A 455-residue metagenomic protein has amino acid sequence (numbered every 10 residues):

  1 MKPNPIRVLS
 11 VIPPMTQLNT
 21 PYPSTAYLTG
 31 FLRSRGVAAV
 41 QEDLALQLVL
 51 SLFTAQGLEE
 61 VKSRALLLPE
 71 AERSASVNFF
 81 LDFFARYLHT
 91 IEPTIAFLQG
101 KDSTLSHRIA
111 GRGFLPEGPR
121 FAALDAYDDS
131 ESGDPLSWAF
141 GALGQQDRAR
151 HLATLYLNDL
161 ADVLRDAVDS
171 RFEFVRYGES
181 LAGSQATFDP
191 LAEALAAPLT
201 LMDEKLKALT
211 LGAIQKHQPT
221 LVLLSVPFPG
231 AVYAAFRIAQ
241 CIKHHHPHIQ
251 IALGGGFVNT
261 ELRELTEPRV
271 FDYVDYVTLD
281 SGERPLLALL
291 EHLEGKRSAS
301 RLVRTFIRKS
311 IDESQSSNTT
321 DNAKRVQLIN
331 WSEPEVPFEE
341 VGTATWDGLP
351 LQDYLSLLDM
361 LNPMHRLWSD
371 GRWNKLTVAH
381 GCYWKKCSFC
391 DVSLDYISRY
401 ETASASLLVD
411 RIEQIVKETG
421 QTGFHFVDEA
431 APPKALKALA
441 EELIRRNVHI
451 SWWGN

Functional and structural regions predicted by a protein language model:
N4-V8: Extreme N-terminal starter segment of soluble prokaryotic enzymes
L9-T16, L221, H248-A252, V409-N455: Conserved SAM/AdoMet-binding glycine-rich loop
M15-L18, P23-G57, H89-S137, G141-Q145 (+3 more regions): Glycine-rich beta-alpha loop elements in corrinoid/cobalamin-binding modules across cobalamin-dependent enzymes
R64-S76, D275-R284, V448-I450: Acidic, His- and aromatic-enriched active-site or binding-groove loops in soluble protein domains that engage sugars
L191, D312-K375: N-terminal [4Fe-4S]-dependent radical SAM core
L302, G371-K375, W384-C387, Q421 (+1 more regions): Active-site lining segments that contact anionic ligands and/or coordinate catalytic metals
W368-S406: Canonical Radical SAM [4Fe-4S] cluster-binding loop centered on the CxxxCxxC motif and its immediate flanking residues
